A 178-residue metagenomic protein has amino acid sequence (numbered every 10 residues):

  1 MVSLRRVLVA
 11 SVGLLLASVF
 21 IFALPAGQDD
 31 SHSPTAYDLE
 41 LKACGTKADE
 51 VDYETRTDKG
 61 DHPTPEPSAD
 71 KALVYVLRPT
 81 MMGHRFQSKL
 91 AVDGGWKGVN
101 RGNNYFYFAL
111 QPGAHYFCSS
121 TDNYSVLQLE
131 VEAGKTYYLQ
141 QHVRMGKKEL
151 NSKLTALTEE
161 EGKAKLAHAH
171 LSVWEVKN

Functional and structural regions predicted by a protein language model:
V2-V12: Bacterial N-terminal signal peptides that target proteins for export
V7-L8, I21, L157: Extended hydrophobic/Leu-rich segments
S11-V19: Bacterial N-terminal signal peptides
L24-N178: Short loop/turn and low-complexity linker motifs enriched in small/turn-promoting residues
